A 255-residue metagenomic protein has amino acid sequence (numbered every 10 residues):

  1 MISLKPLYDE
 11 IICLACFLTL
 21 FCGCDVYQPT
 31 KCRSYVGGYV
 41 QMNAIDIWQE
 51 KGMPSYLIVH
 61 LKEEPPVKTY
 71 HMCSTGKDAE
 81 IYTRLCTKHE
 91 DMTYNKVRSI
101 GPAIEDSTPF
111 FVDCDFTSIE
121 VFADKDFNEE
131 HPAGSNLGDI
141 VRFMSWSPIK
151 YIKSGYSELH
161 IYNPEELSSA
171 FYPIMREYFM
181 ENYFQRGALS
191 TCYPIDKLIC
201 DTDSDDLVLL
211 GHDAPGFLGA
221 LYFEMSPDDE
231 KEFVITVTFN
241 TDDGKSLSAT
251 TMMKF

Functional and structural regions predicted by a protein language model:
I2-I12: Bacterial N-terminal signal peptides that target proteins for export
C16-F17: Intrinsically disordered, compositionally biased low-complexity segments in eukaryotic proteins
L20-G23: C-terminal motif of bacterial Sec signal peptides marking the signal peptidase cleavage site
D25-F255: Non-catalytic macromolecular-recognition regions in eukaryotic signaling proteins
